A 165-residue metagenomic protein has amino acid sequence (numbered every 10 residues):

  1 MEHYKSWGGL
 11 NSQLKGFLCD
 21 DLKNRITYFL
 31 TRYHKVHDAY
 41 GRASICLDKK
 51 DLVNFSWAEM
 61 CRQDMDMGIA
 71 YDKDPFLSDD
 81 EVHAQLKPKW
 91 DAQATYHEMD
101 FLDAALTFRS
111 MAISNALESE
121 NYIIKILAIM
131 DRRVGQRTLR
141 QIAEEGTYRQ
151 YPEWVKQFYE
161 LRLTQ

Functional and structural regions predicted by a protein language model:
M1-Q165: Alpha-helical scaffold segments
